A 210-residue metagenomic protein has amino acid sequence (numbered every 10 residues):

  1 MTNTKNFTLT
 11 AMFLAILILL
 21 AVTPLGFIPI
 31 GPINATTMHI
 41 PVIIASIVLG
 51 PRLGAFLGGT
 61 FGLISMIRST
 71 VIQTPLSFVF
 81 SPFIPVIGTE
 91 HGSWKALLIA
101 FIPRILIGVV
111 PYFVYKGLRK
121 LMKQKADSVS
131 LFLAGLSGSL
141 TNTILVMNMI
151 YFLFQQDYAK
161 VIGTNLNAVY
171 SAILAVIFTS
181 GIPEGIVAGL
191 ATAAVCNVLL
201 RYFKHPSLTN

Functional and structural regions predicted by a protein language model:
M1-N210: Loop-helix junctions at membrane interfaces
